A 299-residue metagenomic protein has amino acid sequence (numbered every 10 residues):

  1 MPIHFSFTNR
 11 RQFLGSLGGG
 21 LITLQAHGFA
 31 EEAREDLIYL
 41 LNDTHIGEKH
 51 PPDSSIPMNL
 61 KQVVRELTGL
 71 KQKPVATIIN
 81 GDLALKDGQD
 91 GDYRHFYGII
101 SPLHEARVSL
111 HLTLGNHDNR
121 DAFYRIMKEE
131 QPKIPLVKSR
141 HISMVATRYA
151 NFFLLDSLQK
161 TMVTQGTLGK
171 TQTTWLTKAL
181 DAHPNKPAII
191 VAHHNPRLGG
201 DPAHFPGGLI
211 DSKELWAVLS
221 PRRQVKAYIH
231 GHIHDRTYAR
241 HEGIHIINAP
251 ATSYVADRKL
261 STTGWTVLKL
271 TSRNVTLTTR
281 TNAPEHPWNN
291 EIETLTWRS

Functional and structural regions predicted by a protein language model:
M1-L24: N-terminal secretory signal peptides and thylakoid transit peptides that target proteins across membranes
F29-R94: N-terminal active-site segment of His-dependent metallophosphoesterases
L41-N42, T77-G81, L110-G115, L155 (+3 more regions): Active-site neighborhood of phospho(di)ester-bond hydrolases with catalytic His/Asp-centered motifs
I46, L85, D118, P196 (+1 more regions): Short active-site segment of divalent metal-dependent hydrolases/proteases that encodes the spacing between
E48-H50, A84-D87, L158-L168, L198-H204: Surface-exposed cleft-lining segments at the edges of enzyme active sites
E48-H50, I56, K61-Q72, A76 (+3 more regions): Metal-dependent phosphoesterase/phosphodiesterase active-site architecture
Q89-H183, P187, D211-Q224, A239-Y254 (+2 more regions): Extended active-site neighborhood of metal-dependent phosphoesterases/phosphodiesterases
H183-G199: Short acidic, glycine-rich surface-loop motifs adjacent to enzyme active sites
